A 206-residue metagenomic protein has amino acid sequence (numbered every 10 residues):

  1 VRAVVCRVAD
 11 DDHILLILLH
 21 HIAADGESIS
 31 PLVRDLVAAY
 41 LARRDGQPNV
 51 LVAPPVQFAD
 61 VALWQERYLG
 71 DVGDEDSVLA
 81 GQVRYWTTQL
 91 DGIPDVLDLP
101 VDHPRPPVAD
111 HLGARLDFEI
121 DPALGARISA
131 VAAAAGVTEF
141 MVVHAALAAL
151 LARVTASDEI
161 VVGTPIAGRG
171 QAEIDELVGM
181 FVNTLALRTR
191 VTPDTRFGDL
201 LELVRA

Functional and structural regions predicted by a protein language model:
V1-L18, V78-G81, H103-Q171, M180-T184 (+1 more regions): Gly/Ser/Thr-rich phosphate-binding loops and adjoining beta-strand/alpha-helix segments that form adenosine-phosphate
C6-A59: Active-site-proximal acidic secondary-structure segment that organizes catalysis
A24, R169-G170, T192: Glycine-/small-residue-rich active-site loops that bind phosphorylated ligands and cofactors
E27, P31, D35, D60 (+1 more regions): Short amphipathic alpha-helical face segments that pack within enzyme cores and frequently flank/anchor catalytic
R34, A38, P54-A114, E202-A206: Short amphipathic alpha-helices and their capping loops
L36-Q47, Q65, L69, L90 (+4 more regions): A generic secondary-structure signal for well-formed alpha-helical elements
F58-L63, M180-A186: Short acidic (Asp/Glu) and glycine-rich catalytic loops that position anionic groups and cofactors
